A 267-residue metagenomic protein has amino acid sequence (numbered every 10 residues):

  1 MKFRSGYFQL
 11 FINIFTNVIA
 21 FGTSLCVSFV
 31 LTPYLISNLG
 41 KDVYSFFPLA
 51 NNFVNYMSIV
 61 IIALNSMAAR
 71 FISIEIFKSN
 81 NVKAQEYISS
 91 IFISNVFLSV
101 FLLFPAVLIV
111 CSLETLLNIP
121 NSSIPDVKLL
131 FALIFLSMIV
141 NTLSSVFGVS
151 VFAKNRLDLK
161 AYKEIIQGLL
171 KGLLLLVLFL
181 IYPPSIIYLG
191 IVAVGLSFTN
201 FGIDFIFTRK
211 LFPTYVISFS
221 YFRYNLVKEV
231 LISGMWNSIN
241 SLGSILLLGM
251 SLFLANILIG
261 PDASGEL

Functional and structural regions predicted by a protein language model:
M1-L10, I186-I187, D204-G249: Interhelical loop/hinge segments that connect adjacent transmembrane helices in multipass membrane
Y7, F11, I139-I166, L176-V177 (+2 more regions): Membrane-interface junctions at transmembrane-helix termini in multi-pass inner-membrane proteins
F8-I74, L103-V107, S137, G172 (+1 more regions): Signature of the first transmembrane helix
L10-F11, P48, V82-F97, L231: Interfacial transmembrane-helix starts/ends
G22, F92-N118, L176-L180, G202: Alpha-helical transmembrane segments of multi-pass membrane transport and lipid-handling proteins
I62-K78, A153, F212-V216: Helix-loop junctions and terminal segments of transmembrane helices in multi-pass membrane transport/translocation
L108-S112, N121-S144, F198-T199: Alpha-helical transmembrane segments of multi-pass membrane proteins
Y162-L211, E229-S233, S264-E266: Hydrophobic alpha-helical transmembrane segments
